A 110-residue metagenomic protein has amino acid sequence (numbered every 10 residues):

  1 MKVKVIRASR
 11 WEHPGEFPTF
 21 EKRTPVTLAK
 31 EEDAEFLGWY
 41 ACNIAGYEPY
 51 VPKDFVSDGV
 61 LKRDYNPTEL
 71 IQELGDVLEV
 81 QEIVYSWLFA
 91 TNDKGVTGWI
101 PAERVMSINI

Functional and structural regions predicted by a protein language model:
M1-I110: Src homology 3 (SH3)-mediated interaction modules
